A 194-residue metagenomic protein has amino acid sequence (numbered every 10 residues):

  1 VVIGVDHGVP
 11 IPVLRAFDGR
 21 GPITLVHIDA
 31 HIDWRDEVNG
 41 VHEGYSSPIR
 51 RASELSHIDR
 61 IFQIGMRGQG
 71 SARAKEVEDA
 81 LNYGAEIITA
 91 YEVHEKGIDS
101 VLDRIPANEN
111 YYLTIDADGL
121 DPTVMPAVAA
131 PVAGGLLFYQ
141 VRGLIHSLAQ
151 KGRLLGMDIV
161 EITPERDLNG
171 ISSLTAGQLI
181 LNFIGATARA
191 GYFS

Functional and structural regions predicted by a protein language model:
V1-S194: Conserved alpha-helical scaffold segments that buttress catalytic/binding sites
